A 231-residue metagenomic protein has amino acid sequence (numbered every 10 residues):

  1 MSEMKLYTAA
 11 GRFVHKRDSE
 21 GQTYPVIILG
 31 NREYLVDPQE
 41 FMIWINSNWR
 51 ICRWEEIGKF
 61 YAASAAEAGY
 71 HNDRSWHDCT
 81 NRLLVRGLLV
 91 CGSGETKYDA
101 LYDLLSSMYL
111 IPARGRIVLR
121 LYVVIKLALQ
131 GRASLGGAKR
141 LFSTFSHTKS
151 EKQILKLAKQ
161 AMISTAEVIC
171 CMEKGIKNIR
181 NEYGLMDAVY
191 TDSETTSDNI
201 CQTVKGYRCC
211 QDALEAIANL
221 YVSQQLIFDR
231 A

Functional and structural regions predicted by a protein language model:
S2-L6: Phox homology (PX) phosphoinositide-binding domain
A9-M42, S47-W49: N-terminal ordered "arm"
R32-A231: Long, charge-rich, low-complexity alpha-helical segments
